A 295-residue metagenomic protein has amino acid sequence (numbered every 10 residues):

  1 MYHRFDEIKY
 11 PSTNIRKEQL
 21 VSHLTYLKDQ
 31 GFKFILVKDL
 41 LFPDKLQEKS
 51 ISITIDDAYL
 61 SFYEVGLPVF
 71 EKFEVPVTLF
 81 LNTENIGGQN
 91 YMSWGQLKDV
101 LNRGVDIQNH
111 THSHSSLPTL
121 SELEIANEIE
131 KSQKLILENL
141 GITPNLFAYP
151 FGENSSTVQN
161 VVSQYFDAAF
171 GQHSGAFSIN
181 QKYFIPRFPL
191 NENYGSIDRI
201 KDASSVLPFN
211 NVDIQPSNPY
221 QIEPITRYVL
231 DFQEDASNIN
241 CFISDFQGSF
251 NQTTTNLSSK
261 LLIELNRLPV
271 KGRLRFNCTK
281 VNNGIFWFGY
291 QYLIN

Functional and structural regions predicted by a protein language model:
M1-N14, F42, L46-I51, Y59-V158 (+1 more regions): Metal-dependent polysaccharide deacetylase catalytic core of the NodB/CE4 family, i.e., the active-site-bearing domain
I15-I35: Catalytic domains of carbohydrate-active enzymes, especially glycoside hydrolases
F34-F42: A short, well-structured beta->alpha microelement
Q159-D167: Short, surface-exposed basic-aromatic patches at helix termini and helix-loop junctions that form
F166-G175: Acidic, His- and aromatic-enriched active-site or binding-groove loops in soluble protein domains that engage sugars
L190-E223: Short, compositionally biased P/S/T/A/G/V-rich stretches that sit at domain boundaries
N210-N295: Beta-strand-enriched, solvent-exposed domains that form extended recognition/catalytic surfaces
